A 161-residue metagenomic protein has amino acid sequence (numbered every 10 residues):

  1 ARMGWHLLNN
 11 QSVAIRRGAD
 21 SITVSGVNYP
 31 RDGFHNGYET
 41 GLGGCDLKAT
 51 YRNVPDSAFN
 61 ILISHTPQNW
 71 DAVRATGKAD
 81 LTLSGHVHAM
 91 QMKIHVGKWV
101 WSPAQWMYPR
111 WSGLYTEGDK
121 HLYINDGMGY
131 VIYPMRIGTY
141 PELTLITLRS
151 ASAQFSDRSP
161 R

Functional and structural regions predicted by a protein language model:
A1-R158: Soluble catalytic domains of enzymes that build or remodel membrane lipids, polysaccharides, and related
